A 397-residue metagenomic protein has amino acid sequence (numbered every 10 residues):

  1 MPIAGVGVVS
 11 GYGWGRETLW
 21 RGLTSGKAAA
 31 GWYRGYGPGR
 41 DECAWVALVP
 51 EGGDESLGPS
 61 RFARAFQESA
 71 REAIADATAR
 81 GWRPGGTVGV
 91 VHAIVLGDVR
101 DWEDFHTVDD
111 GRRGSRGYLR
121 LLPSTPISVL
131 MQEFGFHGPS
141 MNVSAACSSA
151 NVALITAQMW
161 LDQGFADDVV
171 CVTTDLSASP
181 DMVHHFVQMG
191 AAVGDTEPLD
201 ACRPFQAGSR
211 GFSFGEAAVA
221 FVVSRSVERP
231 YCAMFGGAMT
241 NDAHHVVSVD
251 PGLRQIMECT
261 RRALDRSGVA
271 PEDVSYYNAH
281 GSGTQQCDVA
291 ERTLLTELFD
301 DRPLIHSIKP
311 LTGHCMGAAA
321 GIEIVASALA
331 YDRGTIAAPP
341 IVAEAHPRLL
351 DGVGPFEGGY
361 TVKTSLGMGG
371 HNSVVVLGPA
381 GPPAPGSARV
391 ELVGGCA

Functional and structural regions predicted by a protein language model:
M1-V9, R16-A44, E197-S267, Y276 (+1 more regions): Condensing-enzyme catalytic core mediating Claisen C-C bond formation in acyl metabolism
V9, I94-L96, A146-S149, T173-A178 (+6 more regions): Acidic, glycine-rich active-site loops and adjacent beta-strand->loop/helix elements that engage anionic groups
G15-I94, D98-V99, C259-E272: Conserved active-site "lid/cap" helical segment
G31-Q67, G97-T156, F165, Q188-F214 (+1 more regions): Conserved catalytic cysteine-centered active-site region of acyl-thioester-dependent Claisen-condensing enzymes
T78-A93, T107-S115, V129-P139, D162-V169 (+6 more regions): Structural signature of cysteine-dependent C-C bond-forming condensing enzymes
D101-F105, P180-H185, H245-V247, D288-V289 (+1 more regions): Short acidic, glycine/serine/threonine-rich loops at helix termini
A157, A218-S224, I324-A328: Alpha-helical metal-binding/catalytic segments enriched in His/Glu/Asp
H244-G252, S282-F299, M316-I322, G352: Short glycine/threonine-rich loop-to-helix capping motif typified by GTGT followed within a few residues by an Asp-Pro
